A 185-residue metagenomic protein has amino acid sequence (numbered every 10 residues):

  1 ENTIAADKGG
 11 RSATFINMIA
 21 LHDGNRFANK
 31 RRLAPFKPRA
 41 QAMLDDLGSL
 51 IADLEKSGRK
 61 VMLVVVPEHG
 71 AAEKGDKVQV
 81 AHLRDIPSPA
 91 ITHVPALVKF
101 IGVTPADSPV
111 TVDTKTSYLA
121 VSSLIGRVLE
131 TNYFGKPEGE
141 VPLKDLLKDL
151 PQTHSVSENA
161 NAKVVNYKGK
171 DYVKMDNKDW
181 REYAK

Functional and structural regions predicted by a protein language model:
E1-K185: Catalytic domains that recognize anionic headgroups
